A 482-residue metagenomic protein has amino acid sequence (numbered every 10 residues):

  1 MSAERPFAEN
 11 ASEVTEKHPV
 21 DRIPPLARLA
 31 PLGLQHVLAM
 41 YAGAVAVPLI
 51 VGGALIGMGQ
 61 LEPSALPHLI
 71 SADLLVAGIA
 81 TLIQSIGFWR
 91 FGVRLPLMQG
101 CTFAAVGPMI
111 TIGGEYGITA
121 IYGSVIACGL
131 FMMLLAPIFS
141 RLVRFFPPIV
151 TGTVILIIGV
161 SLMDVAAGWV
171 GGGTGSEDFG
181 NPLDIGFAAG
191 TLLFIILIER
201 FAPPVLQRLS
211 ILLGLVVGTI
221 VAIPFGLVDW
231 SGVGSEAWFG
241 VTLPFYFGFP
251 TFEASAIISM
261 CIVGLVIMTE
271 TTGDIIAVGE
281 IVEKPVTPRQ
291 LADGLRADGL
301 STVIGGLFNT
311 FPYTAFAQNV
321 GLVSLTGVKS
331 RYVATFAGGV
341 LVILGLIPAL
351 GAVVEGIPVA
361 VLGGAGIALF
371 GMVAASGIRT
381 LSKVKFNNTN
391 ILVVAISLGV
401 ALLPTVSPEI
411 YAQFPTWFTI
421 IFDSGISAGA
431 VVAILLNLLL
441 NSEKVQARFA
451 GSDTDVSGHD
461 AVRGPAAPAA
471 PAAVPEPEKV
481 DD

Functional and structural regions predicted by a protein language model:
S2-P96, A104-I112: N-terminal signal-anchor module of multipass membrane proteins
P6-E13, A44-P48, G52, G190-F201 (+5 more regions): Juxtamembrane interface elements at the cytosolic ends of transmembrane helices in multi-pass membrane proteins
V14-P19, I23, F194-L197, I211-C261 (+2 more regions): Hydrophobic transmembrane alpha-helices of multi-pass solute/ion transporters
L26, G52-R94, S259-R331: Membrane-embedded helical hairpins/re-entrant loop segments and their flanking transmembrane helices within multi-pass
A27-A44, G180-L192, S210, F225 (+2 more regions): Hydrophobic, membrane-embedded alpha-helices of multi-pass small-molecule transporters
H68-L69, R90-A104, R144-T153, L206-L212 (+4 more regions): Short, non-helical or kinked segments that cap or interrupt transmembrane helices
I112-D229, G338, V342-F449: Membrane-embedded alpha-helical modules
G425-D482: Terminal cytosolic tails of multi-pass membrane transporters, especially the segment immediately following the final
